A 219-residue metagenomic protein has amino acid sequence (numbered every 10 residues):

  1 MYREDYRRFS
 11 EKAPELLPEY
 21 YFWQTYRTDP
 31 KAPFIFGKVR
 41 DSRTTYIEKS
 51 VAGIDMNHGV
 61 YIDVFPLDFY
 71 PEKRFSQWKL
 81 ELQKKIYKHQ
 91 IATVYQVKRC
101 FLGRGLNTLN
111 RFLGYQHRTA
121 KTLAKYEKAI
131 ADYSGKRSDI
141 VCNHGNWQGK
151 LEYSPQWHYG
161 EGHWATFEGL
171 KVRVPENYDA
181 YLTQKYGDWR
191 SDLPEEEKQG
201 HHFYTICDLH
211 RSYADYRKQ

Functional and structural regions predicted by a protein language model:
R3-E72, A92-F101, N107-G187, D192-Q219: Conserved catalytic core of two-metal-ion nucleotidyltransferases
K73-K79: A short secondary-structure junction signal
Q83: Short, His- and charge-rich active-site/binding loops that engage polyanionic ligands
K88-H89: Non-catalytic, alpha-helical, charged scaffold/linker segments that couple or flank catalytic or architectural cores
